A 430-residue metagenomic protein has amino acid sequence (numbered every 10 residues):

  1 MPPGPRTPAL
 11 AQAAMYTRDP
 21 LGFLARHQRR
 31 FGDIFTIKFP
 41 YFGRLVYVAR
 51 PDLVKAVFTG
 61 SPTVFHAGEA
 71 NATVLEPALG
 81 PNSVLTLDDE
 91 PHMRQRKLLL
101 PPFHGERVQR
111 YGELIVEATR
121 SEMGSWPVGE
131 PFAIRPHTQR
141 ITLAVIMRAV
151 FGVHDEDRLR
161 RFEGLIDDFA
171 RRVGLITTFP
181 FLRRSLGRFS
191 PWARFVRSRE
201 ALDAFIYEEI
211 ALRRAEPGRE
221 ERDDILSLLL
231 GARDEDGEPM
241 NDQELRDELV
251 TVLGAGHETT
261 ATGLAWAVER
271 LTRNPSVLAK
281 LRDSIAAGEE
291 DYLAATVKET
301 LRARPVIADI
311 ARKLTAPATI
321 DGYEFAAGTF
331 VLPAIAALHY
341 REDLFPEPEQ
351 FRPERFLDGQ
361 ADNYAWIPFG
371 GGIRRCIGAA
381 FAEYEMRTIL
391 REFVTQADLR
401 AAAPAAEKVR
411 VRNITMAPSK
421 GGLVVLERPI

Functional and structural regions predicted by a protein language model:
M1-P2, F65-E76, P91, R107-T262: Cytochrome P450 heme-thiolate monooxygenase catalytic core
M1-P81, L87-R94, Q109, E113-S121 (+3 more regions): N-terminal membrane-proximal hinge/A-helix region immediately C-terminal to the signal-anchor transmembrane segment
M1-T7, G112, V116, G164-D168 (+9 more regions): Cytochrome P450 I-helix active-site segment
A13-G32, A287-D321, E342: Conserved cytochrome P450 K-helix E-x-x-R motif and the immediately C-terminal K′/meander segment
R50, G256, G328: Short, conserved phosphate/pyrophosphate- and ester-handling motifs at nucleotide-, phospho-/glycolipid
T142, T259-S284, A379-A397: Cytochrome P450 catalytic-core helices
P333-G359: Conserved cytochrome P450 K-helix/beta-meander segment immediately N-terminal to the heme-binding cysteine loop
